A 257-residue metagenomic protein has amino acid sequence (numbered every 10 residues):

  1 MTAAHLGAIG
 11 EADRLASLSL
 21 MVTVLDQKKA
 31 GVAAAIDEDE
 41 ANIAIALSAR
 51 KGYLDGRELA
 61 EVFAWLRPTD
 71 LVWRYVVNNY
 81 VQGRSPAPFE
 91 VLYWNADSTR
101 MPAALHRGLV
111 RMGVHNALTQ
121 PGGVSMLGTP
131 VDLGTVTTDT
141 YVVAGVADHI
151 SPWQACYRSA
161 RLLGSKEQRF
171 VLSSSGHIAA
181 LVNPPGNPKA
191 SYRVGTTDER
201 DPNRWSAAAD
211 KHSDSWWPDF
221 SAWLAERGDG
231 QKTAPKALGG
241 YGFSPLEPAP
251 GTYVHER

Functional and structural regions predicted by a protein language model:
A4-G108, A225-R257: Alpha/beta-hydrolase-fold enzymes
N95-V131, T138: Mobile cap/lid helix-loop segments that gate and shape the active-site cleft of serine hydrolases
V110, S159, F220: Hydrophobic, well-ordered secondary-structure elements that form the walls of internal hydrophobic environments
V136, V142-A144, D148: Short beta-strand/loop motif that positions the catalytic acidic residue of the alpha/beta-hydrolase fold
A147-S151, H177-A179: Acidic catalytic loop of the alpha/beta-hydrolase fold
P152-L162, S174: Short alpha-helix in the alpha/beta-hydrolase fold that links the catalytic acid
R169-R257: Catalytic active-site module of serine/aspartate enzymes centered on a nucleophile-bearing elbow/loop
